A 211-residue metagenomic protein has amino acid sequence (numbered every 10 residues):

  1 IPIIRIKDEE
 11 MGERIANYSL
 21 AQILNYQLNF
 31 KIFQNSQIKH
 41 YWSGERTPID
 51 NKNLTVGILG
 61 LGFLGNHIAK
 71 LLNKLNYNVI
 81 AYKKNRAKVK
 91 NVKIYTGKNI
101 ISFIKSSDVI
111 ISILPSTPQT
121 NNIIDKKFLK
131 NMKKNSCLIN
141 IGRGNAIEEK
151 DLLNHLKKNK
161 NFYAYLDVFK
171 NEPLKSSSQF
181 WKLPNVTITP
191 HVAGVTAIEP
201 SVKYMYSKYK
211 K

Functional and structural regions predicted by a protein language model:
I1-I3, K90-N99, L183-I188: Active-site regions of enzymes building and remodeling cell-envelope glycoconjugates
I1-Q34: Phosphate/diphosphate ligand-binding glycine-rich loop within oxidoreductases
I6-M11, Y165-K175, A193-E199: Active-site capping/gating segments
F33-H67: Glycine-rich NAD(P)-binding loop of Rossmann-like domains
A69, N73, L156: Gly/Ala-rich phosphate-binding loop of Rossmann-like dinucleotide-binding domains, activating on the conserved
K74-N91: NAD(P)-binding Rossmann-fold cofactor-contacting core
R86-Q179: Rossmann-like adenosine-cofactor binding region
L174-K175, K182-Y204, K208-Y209: Adenosine-phosphate binding glycine-rich loop
